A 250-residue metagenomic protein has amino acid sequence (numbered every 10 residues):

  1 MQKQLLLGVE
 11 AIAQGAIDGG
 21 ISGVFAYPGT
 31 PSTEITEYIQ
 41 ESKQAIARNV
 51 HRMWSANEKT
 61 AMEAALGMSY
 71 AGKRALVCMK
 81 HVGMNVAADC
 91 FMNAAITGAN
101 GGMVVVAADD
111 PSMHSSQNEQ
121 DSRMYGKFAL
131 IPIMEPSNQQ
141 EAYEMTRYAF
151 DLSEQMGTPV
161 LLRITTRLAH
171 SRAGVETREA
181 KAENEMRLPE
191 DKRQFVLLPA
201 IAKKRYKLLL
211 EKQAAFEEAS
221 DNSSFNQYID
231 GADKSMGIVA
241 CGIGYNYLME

Functional and structural regions predicted by a protein language model:
M1-Q139, E144, R167, D230-S235 (+1 more regions): Thiamine diphosphate
M1-V9, A13, P136-E250: Flexible, low-complexity linker and terminal segments
